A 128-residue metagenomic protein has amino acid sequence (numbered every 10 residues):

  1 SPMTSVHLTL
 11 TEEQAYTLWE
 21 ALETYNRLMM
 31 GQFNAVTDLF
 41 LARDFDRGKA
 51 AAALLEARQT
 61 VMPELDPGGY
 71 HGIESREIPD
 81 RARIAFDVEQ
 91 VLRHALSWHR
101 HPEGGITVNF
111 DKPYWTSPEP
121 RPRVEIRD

Functional and structural regions predicted by a protein language model:
P2-D128: Positively charged, low-complexity terminal tracts and the immediately adjacent first secondary-structure elements
